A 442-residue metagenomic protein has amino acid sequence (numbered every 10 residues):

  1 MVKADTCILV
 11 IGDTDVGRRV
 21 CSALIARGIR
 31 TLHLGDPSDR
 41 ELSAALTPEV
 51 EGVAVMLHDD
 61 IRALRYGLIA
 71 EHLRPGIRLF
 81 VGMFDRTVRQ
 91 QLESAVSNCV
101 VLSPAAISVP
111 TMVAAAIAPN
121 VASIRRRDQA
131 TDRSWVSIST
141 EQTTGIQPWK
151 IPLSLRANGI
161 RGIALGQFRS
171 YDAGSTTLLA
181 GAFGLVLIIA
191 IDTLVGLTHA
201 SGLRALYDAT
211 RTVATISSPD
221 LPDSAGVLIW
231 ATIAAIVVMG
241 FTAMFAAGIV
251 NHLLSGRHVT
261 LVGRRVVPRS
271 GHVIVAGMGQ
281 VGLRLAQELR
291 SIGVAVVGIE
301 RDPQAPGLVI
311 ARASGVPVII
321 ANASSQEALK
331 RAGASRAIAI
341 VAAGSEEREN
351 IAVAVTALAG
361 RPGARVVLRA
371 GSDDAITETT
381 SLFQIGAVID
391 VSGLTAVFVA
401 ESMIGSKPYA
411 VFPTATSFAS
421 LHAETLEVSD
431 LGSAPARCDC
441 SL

Functional and structural regions predicted by a protein language model:
M1-L442: Cytosolic regulatory regions of ion transport systems
